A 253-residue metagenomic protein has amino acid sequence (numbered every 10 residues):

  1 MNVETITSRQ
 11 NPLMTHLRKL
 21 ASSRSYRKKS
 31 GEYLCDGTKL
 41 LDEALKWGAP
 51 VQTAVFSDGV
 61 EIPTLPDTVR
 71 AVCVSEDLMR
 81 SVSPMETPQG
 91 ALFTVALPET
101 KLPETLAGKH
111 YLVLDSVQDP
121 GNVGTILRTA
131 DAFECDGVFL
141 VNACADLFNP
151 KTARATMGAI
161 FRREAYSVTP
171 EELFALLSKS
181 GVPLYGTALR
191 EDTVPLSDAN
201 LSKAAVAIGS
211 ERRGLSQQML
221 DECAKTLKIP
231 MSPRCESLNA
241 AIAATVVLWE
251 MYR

Functional and structural regions predicted by a protein language model:
M1-V60, C144-A145: Boundary-proximal intrinsically disordered activation/regulatory segments immediately upstream of a helical core
E4-S8, V72-S75, R163-L173: Short acidic-hydrophobic, aromatic-tinged amphipathic segments that line or gate anion-handling sites
K46, P98-E99, P103-R190: RNA substrate-binding interface of SAM-dependent RNA methyltransferases
P63, T68-A96: Glycine/small-residue-rich loop that forms an oxyanion/phosphate-binding "nest" at active or ligand-binding sites
P66-E76, K109, S202-A205, A224: Active-site regions of enzymes building and remodeling cell-envelope glycoconjugates
V74-S75, D115, V141-N142, E164 (+1 more regions): Short beta->alpha connector loops at strand-helix junctions that form conserved, small/polar/Pro-enriched
F93, A132-F133, L147-I160, Q217-R253: Structured adenosyl-cofactor binding patch, chiefly the S-adenosyl-L-methionine
Y185-C235, N239: Active-site/ligand-binding-proximal alpha/beta "capping" segment
